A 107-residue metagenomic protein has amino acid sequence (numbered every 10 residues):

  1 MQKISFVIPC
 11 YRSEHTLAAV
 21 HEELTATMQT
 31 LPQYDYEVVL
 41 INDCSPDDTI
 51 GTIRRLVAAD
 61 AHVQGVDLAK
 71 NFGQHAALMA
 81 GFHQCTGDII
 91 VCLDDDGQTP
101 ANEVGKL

Functional and structural regions predicted by a protein language model:
M1-L107: Structured catalytic core of nucleotide-sugar glycosyltransferases
